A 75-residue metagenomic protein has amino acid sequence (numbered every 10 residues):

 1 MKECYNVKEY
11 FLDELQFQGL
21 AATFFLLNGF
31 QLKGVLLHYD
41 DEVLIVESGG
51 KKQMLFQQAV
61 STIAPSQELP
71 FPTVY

Functional and structural regions predicted by a protein language model:
M1-K33, L37, D41, I45-Y75: Short glycine-rich, low-complexity segments
